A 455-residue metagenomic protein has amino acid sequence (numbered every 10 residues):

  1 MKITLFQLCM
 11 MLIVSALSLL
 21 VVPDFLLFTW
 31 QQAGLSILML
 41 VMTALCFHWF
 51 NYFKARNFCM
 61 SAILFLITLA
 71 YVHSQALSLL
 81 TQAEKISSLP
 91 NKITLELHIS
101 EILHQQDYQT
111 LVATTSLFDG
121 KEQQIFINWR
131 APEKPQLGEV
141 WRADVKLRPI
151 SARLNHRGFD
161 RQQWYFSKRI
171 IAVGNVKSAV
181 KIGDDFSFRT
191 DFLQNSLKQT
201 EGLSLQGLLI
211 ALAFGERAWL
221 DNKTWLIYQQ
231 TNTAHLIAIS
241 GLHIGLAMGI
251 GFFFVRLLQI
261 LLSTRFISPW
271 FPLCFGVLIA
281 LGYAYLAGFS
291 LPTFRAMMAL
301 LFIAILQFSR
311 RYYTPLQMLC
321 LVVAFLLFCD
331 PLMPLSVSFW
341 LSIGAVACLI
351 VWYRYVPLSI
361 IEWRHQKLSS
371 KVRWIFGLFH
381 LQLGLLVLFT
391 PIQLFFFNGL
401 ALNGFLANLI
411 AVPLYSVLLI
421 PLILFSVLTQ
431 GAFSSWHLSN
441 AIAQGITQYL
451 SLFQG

Functional and structural regions predicted by a protein language model:
M1-E84: N-terminal leader/targeting segments
K2-C9, S88-L89, K367-V387, L406-L409 (+1 more regions): Functional transmembrane helices that form membrane-embedded active or gating regions
Q7, F53, N57-C59, G174 (+1 more regions): Hydrophobic alpha-helical transmembrane segments in multi-pass membrane proteins
L12-V21, T68-V72, A280-Y285, V323-P331 (+2 more regions): Aromatic-anchored segments of alpha-helical transmembrane domains
S36-L45, I343-L358, S416-V427: Hydrophobic cores of alpha-helical transmembrane segments in multi-pass inner/ER membrane proteins, independent
F58, F65-H235: Membrane-interface helix/helix-cap signal primarily in integral membrane proteins
L97, V145, L212, S240 (+5 more regions): Divalent metal-coordination and catalytic microenvironments
F188, K367, L394-I410, L414 (+1 more regions): Membrane-interface amphipathic/re-entrant loop segments adjacent to transmembrane helices in multi-pass membrane
